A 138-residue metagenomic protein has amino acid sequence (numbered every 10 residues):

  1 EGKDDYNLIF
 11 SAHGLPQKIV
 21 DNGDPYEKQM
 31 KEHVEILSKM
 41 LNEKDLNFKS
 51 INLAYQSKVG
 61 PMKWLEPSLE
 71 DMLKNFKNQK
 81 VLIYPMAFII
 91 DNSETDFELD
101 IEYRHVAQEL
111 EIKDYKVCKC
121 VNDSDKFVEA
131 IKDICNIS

Functional and structural regions predicted by a protein language model:
E1-S138: Active-site-proximal alpha-helix that buttresses catalytic centers in soluble enzyme cores
